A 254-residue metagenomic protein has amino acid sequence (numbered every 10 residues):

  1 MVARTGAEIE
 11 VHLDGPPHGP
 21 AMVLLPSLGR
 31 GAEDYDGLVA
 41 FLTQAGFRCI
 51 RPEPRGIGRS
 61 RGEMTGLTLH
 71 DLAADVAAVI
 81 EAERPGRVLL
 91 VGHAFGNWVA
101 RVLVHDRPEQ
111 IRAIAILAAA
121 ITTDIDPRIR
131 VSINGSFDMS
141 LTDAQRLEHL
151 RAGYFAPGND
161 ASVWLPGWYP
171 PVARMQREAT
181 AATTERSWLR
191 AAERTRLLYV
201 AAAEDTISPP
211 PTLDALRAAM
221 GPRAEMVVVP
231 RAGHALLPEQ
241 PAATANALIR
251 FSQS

Functional and structural regions predicted by a protein language model:
M1-E8: N-terminal cap/lid segment of alpha/beta-hydrolase-fold proteins
E10-R59: Conserved HGGG/HGGXW glycine-rich cap/lid loop of the alpha/beta-hydrolase fold
Q44, R51-V91: Active-site loop/oxyanion-hole signature of alpha/beta-hydrolase fold enzymes
G92-G96, A100: Gly/Ala-rich beta-loop-alpha elbow adjacent to hydrolase catalytic centers
R101-H105, I111-L141: Flexible "cap/lid" loop of the alpha/beta hydrolase fold
I125-V131, M139-R194: Conserved alpha/beta-hydrolase catalytic His-Asp/Glu region
L197-A232: Conserved loop-alpha-helix segment in the C-terminal half of the alpha/beta-hydrolase fold that carries the catalytic
A232-P241: Catalytic histidine-centered segment of alpha/beta-hydrolase-like enzymes
